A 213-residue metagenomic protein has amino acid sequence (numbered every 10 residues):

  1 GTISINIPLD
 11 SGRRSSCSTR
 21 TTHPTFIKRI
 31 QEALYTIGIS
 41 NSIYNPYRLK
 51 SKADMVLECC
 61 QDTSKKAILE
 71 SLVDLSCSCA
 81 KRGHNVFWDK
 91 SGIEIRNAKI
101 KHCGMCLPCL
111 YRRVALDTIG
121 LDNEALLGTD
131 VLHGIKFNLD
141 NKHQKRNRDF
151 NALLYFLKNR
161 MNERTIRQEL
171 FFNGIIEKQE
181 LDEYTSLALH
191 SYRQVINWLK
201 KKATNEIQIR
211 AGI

Functional and structural regions predicted by a protein language model:
G1-I213: Nucleotide-activated chemistry modules centered on ATP-dependent adenylation/adenylyltransferase
